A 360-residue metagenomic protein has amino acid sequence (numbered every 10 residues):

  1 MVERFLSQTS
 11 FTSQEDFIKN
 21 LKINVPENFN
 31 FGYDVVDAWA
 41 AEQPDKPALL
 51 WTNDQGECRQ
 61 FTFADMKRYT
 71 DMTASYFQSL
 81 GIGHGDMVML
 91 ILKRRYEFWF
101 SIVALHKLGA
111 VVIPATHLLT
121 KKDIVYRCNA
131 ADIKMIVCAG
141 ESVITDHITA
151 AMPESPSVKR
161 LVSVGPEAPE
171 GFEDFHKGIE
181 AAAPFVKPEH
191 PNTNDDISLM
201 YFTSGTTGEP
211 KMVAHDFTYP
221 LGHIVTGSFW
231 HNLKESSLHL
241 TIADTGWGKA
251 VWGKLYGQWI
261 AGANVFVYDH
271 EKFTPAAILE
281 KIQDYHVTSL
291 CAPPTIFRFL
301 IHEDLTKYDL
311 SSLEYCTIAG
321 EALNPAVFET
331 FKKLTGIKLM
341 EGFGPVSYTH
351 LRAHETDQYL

Functional and structural regions predicted by a protein language model:
P44-P47, S163-E170, E180-F202, E209 (+2 more regions): Conserved pre-ATP/AMP-binding loop-to-beta segment of ANL
D45, L49-V103, T120-V125, H176-K177 (+1 more regions): Conserved AMP-binding/adenylate-forming core of the ANL superfamily
R59-A64, S198-G222, L360: Conserved AMP-binding A3 loop
K67-M72, E180-F185, N194, V213-K234 (+2 more regions): Conserved structural elements of the adenylate-forming
V103, K107-K177: Structural core segment of the AMP-binding/adenylate-forming
H176, I260, V287-C291, H302-R352: Gly/Ser/Thr-rich phosphate-binding loop
T203, T349-T356: Conserved small/polar residues in nucleotide/adenosyl-binding loops
L221-L238, T245-T288, E303: Conserved AMP-binding/adenylation subdomain of ANL enzymes
